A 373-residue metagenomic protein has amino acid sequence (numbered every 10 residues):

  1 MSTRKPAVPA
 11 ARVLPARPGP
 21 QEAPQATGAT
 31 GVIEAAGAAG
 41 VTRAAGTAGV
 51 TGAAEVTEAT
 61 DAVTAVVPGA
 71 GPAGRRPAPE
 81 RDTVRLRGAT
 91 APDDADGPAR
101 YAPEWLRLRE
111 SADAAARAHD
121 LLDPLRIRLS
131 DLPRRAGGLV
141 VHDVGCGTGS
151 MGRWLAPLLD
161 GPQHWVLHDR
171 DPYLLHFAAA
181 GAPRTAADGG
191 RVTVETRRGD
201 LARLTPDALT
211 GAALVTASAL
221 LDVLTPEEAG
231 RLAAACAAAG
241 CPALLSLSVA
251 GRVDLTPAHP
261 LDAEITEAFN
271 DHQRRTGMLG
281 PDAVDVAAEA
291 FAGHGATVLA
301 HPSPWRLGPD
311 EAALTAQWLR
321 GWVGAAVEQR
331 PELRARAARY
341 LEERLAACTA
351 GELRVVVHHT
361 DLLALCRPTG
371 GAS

Functional and structural regions predicted by a protein language model:
S2-A23, T64-A136: Class I SAM-dependent methyltransferase Rossmann-like catalytic core, especially the SAM/SAH-binding loop
A26-T60: Long, intrinsically disordered low-complexity tandem-repeat segments
H142, G149-R203: Class I SAM-dependent methyltransferase SAM/SAH-binding core
R203-L209: Short conserved loop adjoining the S-adenosyl-L-methionine
L209, A292, T297-S373: Conserved Class I S-adenosyl-L-methionine
T216: A conserved beta-strand element that flanks and buttresses the S-adenosyl-L-methionine
V223-A238: A short, conserved alpha-helix within the catalytic core of class I
C241-S303: Conserved catalytic/acceptor-binding region of the Class I
